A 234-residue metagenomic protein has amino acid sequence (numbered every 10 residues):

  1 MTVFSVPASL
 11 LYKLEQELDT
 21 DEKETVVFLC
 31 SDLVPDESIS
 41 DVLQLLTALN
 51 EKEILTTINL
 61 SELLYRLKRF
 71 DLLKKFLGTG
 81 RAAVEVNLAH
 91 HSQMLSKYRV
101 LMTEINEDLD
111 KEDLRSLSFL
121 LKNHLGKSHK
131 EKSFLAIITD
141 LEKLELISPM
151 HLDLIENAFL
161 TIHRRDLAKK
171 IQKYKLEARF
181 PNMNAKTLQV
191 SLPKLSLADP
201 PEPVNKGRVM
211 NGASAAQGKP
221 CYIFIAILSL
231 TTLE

Functional and structural regions predicted by a protein language model:
M1-E234: Death-fold homotypic interaction modules
